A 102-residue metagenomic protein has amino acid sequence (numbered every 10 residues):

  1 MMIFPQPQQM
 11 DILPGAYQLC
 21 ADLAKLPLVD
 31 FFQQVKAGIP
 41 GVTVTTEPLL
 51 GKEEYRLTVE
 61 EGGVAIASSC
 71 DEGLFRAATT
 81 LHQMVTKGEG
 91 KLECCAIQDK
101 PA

Functional and structural regions predicted by a protein language model:
M1-K100: Acidic, contiguous N-terminal accessory segments
